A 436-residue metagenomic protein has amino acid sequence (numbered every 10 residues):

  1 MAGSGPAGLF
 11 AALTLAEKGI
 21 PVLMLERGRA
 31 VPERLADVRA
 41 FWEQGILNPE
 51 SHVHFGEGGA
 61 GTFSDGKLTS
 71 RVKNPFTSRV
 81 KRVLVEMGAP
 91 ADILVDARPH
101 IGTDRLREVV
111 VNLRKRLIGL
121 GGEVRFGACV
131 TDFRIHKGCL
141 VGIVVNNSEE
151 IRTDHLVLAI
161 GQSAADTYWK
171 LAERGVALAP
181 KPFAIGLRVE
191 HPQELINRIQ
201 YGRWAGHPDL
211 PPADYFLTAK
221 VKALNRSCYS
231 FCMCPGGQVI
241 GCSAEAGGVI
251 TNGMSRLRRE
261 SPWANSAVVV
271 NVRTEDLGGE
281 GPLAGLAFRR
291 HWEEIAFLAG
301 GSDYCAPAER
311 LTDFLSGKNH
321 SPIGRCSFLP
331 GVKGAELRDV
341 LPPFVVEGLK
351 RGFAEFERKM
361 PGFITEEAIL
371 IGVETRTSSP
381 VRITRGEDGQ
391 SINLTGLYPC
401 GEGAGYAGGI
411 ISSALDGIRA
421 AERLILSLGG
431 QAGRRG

Functional and structural regions predicted by a protein language model:
M1-M87, A91-G436: Residues forming the flavin
